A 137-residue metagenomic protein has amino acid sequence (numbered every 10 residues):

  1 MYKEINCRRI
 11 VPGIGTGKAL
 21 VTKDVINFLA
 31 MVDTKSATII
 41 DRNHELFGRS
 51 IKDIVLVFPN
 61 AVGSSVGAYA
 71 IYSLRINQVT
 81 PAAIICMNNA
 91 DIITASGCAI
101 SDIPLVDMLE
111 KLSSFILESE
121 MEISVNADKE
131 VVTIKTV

Functional and structural regions predicted by a protein language model:
E4-G13, L20-V131: Feature captures the catalytic cores and cofactor-binding loops of soluble hydro-lyases/lyases that act on carboxylate
T133-V137: Short beta-strand-to-coil "C-cap" segments at the C-terminal boundary of structured domains/repeats, marking
